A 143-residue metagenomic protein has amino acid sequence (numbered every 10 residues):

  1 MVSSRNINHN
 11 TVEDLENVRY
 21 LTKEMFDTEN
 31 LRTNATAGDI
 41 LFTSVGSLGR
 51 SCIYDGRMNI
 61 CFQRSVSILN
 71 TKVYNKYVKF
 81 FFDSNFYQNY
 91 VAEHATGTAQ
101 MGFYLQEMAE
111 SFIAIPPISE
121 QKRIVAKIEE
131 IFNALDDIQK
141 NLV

Functional and structural regions predicted by a protein language model:
R5, S44, N59-V66, V73-K76 (+1 more regions): A short glycine-rich beta-alpha junction/loop motif
R5-A37, R57: Sequence-specific dsDNA recognition surfaces
S44, I68, K72, F81-N85 (+1 more regions): Generic, well-ordered alpha-helical scaffold segments in large soluble proteins
G46-R50: Short, charged beta-turn/beta-strand-edge "cap" motif at the junction between a beta-strand and an adjacent loop
I53-D55: Short beta-strand-centered aromatic/proline hotspots
V78-Q88, T96-G97: Glycine- and charge-enriched low-complexity intrinsically disordered segments
N89-Y90, H94, E110-V143: Amphipathic alpha-helical coiled-coil/heptad-repeat segments
